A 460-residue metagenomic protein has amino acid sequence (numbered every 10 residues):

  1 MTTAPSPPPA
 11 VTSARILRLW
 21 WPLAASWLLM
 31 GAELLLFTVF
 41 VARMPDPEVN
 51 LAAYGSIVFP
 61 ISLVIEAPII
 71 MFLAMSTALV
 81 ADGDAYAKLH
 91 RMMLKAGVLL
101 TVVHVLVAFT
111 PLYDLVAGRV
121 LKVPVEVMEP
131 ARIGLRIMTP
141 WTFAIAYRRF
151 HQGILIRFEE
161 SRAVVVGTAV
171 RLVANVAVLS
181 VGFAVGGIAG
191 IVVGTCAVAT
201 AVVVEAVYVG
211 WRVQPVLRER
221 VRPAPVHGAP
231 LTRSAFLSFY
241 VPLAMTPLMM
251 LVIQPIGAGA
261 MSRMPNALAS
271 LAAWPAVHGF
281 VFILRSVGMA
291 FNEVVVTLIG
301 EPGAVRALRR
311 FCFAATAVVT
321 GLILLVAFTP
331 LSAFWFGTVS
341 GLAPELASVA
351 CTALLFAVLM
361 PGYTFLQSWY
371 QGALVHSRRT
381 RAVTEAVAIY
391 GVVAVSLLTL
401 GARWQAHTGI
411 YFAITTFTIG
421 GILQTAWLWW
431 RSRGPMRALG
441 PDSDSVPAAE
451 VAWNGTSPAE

Functional and structural regions predicted by a protein language model:
T2-L23, T77-W141, V181-V241, I299-L359 (+1 more regions): Short alpha-helical transmembrane segments in multi-pass integral membrane proteins
A24-A74, V241-T297, L322-I323, A357-T364: Transmembrane helix-bundle signature of multi-pass secondary active exporters and lipid flippases
A25, F37-V41, Y54, S76 (+15 more regions): Hydrophobic/aromatic residues within transmembrane alpha-helices of membrane transport systems, especially the TMDs
F37, F72-S76, Y113, H151 (+9 more regions): Hydrophobic/aromatic residues in alpha-helical transmembrane segments
L51-A52, L89, Q152-G153, S161-V165 (+5 more regions): Alpha-helical transmembrane segments and their helix-entry boundary regions
A53-H104, R148-Q152, I156, A273-I323 (+2 more regions): Small-residue-rich hydrophobic transmembrane alpha-helices
F59, R171-N175, V198-A206, G279-F282 (+2 more regions): Residue-level recognition of pore/gate-forming positions within transmembrane alpha-helices of multi-pass
I154-S180, V192, E301-T316, A373-T399: Alpha-helical transmembrane segments of multi-pass membrane transporters/permeases
